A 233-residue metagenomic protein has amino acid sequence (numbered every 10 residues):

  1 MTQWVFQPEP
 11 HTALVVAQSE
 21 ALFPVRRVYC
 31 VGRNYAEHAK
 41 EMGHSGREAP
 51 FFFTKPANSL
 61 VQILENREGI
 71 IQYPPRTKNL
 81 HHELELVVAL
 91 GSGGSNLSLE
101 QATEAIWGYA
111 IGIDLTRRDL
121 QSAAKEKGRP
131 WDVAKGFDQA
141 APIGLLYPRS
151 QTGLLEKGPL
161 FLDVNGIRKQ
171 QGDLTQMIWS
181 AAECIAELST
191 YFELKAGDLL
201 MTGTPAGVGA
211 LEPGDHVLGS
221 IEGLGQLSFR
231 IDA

Functional and structural regions predicted by a protein language model:
T2-F23, H38, H44-G46, L64-E65 (+1 more regions): Catalytic-pocket segment enriched in acidic/His residues
T2-Q101: Extended, compositionally biased flexible segments
R27, R47-A49, P56, H82-L86 (+5 more regions): A generic structural signal for short beta-strands and their flanking turns/coil linkers
